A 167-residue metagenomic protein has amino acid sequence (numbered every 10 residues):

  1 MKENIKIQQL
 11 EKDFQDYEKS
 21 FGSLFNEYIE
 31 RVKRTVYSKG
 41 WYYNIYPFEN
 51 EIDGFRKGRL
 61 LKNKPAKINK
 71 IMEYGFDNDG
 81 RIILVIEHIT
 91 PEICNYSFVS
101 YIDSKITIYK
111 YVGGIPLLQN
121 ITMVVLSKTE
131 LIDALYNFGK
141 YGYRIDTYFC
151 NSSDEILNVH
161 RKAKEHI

Functional and structural regions predicted by a protein language model:
M1-I167: Buried hydrophobic residues that stabilize the cores of well-folded domains
